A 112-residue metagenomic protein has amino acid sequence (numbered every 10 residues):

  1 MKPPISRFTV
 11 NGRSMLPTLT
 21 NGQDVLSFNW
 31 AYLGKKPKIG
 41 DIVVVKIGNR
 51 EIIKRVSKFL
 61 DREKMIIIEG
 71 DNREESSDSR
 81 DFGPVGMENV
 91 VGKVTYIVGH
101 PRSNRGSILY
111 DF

Functional and structural regions predicted by a protein language model:
M1-F112: Extended hydrophobic leader/signal-anchor segments used for secretion and membrane insertion
